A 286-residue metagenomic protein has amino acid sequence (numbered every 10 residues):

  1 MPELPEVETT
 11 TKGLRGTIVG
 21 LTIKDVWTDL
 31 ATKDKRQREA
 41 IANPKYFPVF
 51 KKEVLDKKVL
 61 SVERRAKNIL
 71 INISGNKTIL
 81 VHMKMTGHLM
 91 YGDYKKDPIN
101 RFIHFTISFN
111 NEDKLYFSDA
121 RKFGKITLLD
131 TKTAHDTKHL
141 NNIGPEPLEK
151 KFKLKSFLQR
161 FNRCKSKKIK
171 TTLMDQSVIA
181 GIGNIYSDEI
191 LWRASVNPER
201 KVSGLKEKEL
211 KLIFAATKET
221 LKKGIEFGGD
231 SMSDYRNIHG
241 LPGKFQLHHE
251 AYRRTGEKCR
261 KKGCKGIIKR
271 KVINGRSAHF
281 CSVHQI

Functional and structural regions predicted by a protein language model:
M1-K138, A278, Q285-I286: Acidic, proline/glycine-enriched N-terminal capping motif
P2, E6, E149, E209: Catalytic cores of large soluble enzymes that bind and process phosphate-bearing ligands
T22-V49, K58, E63, N68 (+1 more regions): Basic, nucleic-acid-binding surfaces and adjacent catalytic neighborhoods in DNA/RNA-processing proteins
D93, S118-D119, L128-L129, L154-K155 (+2 more regions): A short secondary-structure junction signal
K96, H139-K150, R200-E207: Short histidine-centered catalytic/ligand-binding loop motif
H104, K114, T137-L140, L154 (+4 more regions): Hydrophobic, well-ordered secondary-structure segments
G124-C164: A short, charged helix-loop
